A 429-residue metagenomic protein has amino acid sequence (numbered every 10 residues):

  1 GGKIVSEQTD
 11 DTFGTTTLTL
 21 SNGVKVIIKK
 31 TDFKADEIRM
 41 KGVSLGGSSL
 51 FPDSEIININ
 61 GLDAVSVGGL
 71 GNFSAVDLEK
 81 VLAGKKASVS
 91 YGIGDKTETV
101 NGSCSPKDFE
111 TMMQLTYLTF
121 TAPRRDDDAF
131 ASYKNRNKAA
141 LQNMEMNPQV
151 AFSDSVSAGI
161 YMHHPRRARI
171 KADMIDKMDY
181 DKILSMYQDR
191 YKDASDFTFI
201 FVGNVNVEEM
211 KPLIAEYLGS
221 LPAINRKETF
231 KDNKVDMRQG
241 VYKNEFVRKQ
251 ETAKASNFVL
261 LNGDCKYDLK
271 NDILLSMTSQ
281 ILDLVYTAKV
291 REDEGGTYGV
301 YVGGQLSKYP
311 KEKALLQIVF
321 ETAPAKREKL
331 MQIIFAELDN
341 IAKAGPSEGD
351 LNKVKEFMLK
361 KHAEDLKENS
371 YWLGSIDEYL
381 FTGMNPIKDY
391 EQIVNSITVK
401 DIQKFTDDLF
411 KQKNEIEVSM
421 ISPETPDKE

Functional and structural regions predicted by a protein language model:
G1-P52, S185, T198-I200, V205-K249 (+5 more regions): Proteolytic maturation boundary segments
I28-K29, A87-S90, S185-Q188, N244-R248 (+1 more regions): Short beta-strand/turn micro-motifs at beta-sheet edges
K34-A122, Y133-Q142, N147-K177, S195-V202 (+4 more regions): M16 family metallopeptidases and their MPP-like homologs
Y191-K192: Flexible, low-complexity linker/tail segments at the boundary of structured domains
L269-M277, L282-V285: PPIase-associated folding chaperone regions across multiple families
